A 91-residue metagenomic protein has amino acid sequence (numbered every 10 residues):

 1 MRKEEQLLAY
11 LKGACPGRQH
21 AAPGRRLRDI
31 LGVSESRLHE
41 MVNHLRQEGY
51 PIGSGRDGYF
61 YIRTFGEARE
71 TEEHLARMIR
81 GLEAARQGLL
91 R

Functional and structural regions predicted by a protein language model:
M1-Y10: Short alpha-helical segments that sit at the start of domains
G13-Q19, E48: Short helix-capping/hinge SLiMs at alpha-helix to coil transitions
G17-D29: Short acidic, hydrophobic short linear motifs in intrinsically disordered regions
G32-H44: Short amphipathic alpha-helical interaction segments
R46-R56: A short, conserved structural fragment
G55-T64: Minor-groove-contacting beta-hairpin "wing" of winged helix-turn-helix DNA-binding domains
E67-L89: Short, amphipathic alpha-helical interaction segments positioned at domain boundaries
